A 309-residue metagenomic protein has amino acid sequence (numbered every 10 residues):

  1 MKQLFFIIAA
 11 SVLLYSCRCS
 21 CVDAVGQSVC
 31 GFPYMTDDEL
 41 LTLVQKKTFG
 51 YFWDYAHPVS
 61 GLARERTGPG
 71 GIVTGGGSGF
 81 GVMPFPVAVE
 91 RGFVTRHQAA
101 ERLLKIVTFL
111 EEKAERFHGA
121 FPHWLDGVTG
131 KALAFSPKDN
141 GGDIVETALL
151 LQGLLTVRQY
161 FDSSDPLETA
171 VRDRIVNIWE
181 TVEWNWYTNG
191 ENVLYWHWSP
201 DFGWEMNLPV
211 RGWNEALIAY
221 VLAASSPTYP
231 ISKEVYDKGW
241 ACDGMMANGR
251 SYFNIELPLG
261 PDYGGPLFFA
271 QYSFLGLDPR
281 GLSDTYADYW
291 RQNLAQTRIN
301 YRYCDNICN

Functional and structural regions predicted by a protein language model:
L4-V12: Sec-dependent N-terminal signal peptides
Y15-S16: C-terminal motif of bacterial Sec signal peptides marking the signal peptidase cleavage site
G26-N309: Ser/Thr/Asn(+Pro)-rich, low-complexity disordered segments
